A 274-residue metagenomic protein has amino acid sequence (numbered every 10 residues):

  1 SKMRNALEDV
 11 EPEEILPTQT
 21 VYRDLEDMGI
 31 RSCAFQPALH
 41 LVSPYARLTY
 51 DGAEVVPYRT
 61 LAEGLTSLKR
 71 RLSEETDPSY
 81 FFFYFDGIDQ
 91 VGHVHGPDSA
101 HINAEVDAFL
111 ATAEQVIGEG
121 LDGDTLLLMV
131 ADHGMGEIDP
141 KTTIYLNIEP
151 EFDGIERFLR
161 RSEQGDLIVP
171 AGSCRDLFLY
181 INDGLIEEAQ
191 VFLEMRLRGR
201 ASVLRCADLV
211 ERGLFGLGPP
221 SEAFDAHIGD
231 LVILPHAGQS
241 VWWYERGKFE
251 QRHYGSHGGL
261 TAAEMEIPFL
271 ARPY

Functional and structural regions predicted by a protein language model:
S1-Y274: Feature captures the catalytic ectodomains and active-site-proximal regions of enzymes that hydrolyze or transfer
